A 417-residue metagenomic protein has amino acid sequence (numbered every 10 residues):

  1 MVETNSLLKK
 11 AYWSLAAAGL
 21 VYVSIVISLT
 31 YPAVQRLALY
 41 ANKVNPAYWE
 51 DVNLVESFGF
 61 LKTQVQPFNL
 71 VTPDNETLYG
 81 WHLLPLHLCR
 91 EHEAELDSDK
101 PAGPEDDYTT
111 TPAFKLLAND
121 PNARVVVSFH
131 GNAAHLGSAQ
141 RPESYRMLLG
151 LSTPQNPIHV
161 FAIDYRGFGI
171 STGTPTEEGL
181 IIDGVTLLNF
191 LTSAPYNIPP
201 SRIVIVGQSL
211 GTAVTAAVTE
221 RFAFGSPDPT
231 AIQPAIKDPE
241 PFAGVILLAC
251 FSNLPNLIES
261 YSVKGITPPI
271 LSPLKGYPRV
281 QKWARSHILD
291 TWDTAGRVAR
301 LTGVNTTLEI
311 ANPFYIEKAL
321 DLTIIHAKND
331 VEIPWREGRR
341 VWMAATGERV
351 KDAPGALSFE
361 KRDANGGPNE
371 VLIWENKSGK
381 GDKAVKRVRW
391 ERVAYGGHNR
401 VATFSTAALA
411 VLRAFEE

Functional and structural regions predicted by a protein language model:
M1-K62, D352-A353: N-terminal membrane-anchoring alpha-helices
V71-F190: Membrane-embedded segments
V71-T72, V280, R285-E417: Serine-hydrolase catalytic core
H87-A123, G150-N156, F224-E240, N305-A319 (+1 more regions): Intrinsically disordered, low-complexity domain-flanking/linker segments in eukaryotic proteins, enriched
F129, Y165, L247-L248, V393: Alpha/beta-hydrolase
I205-G207, I246-L248, I325: Short beta-strand immediately N-terminal to the catalytic nucleophile in serine-hydrolase-like folds
G207-G211, T215: Gly/Ala-rich beta-loop-alpha elbow adjacent to hydrolase catalytic centers
A217-A311: Hydrolase active-site cap/lid region
